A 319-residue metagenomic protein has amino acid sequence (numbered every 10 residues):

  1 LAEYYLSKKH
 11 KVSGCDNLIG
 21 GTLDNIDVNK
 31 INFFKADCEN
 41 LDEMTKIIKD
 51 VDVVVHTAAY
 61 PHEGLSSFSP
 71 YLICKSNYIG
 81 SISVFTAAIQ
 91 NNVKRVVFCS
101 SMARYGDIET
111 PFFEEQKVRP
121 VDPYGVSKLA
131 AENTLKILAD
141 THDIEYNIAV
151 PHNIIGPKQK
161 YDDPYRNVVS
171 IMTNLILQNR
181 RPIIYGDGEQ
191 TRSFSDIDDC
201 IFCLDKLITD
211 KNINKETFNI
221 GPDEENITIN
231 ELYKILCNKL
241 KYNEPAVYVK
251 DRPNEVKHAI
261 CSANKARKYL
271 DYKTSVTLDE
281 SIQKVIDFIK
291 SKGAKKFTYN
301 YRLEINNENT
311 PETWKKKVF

Functional and structural regions predicted by a protein language model:
L1, L204-I208, Y233-L236, I282-I289: Hydrophobic "lid"/C-terminal helical patch of Rossmann-like NAD(P)-dependent dehydrogenase/epimerase domains
L1-P151, N309, F319: N-terminal Rossmann-like NAD(P)+-binding domain of SDR-like oxidoreductases, especially those catalyzing
E39, F68, S76-I79, D122 (+6 more regions): Residue-level signal for the nucleotide or nucleotide-sugar donor/cofactor binding architecture
V54, C200, L204, I220 (+3 more regions): Non-catalytic, hydrophobic alpha-helical segments
L129, H142, I154-S170, R180-R181 (+6 more regions): Glycine/proline-rich active-site loop of Rossmann-fold NAD(P)-dependent oxidoreductases
A130, T134, L138, V168 (+3 more regions): Hydrophobic alpha-helix immediately C-terminal to the catalytic Tyr-X-X-X-Lys motif of short-chain
D187, K215-N219, N230-Y233, K241-H258 (+3 more regions): C-terminal "lid/loop" region of Rossmann-like NAD(P)-dependent oxidoreductases
L278-F319: Amphipathic terminal alpha-helices
